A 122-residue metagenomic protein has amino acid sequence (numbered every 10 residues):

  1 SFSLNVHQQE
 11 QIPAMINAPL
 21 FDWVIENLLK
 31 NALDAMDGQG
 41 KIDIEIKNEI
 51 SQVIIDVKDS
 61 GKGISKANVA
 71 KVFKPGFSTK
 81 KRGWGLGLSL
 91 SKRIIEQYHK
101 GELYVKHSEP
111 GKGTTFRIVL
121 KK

Functional and structural regions predicted by a protein language model:
S1-P13, E49-I50: Conserved catalytic submotifs in the C-terminal HATPase_c
P19, E26-N27, N31: Conserved polar catalytic motif of the HATPase_c/GHKL fold
Q39-S51: Short beta-strand/loop element within the Bergerat-fold HATPase_c
D59: Acidic ATP/Mg2+-coordinating residue in the GHKL
I64-G76: Short conserved segment of the HATPase_c
G87, S91: Short alpha-helical Gxxx[C/S/T] motif in the catalytic ATP-binding
I95-E96: Detector for a conserved hydrophobic position within an alpha-helical segment of the HATPase_c
H99-H107: Glycine-rich ATP-binding loops of the HATPase_c
